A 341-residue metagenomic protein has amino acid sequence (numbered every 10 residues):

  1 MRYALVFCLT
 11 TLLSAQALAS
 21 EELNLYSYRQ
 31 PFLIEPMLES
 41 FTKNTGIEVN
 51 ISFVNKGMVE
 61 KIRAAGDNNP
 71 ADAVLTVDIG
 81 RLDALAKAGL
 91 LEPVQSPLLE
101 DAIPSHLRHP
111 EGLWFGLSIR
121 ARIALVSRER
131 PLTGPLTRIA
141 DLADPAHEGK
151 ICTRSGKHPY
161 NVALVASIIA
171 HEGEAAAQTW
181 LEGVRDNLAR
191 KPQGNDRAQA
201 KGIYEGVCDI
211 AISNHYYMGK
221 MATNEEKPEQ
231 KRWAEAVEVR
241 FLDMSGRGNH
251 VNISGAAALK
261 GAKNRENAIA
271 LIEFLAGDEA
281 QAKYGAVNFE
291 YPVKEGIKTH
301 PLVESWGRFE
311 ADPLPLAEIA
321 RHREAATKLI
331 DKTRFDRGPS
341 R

Functional and structural regions predicted by a protein language model:
S20-D83: Early extracytoplasmic/lumenal segment of secretory-pathway proteins
Y26-R29, P110-E111, V126-R128, T133-G134 (+3 more regions): Short beta-strand->loop
N69-V74, E92-A124, A140, K150-T153: A structural signal for short loop-to-beta-strand junctions that line the ligand-binding cleft of periplasmic/secreted
I123-R130, D243, V251-N264, K283-Y284: A bilobed periplasmic-binding-protein/Venus flytrap-type ligand-binding module shared by bacterial periplasmic
E129-T137, I169-Q178, A262-A268: Short helix-loop capping/hinge motifs at secondary-structure junctions, enriched in acidic/polar residues
G149-K157, F274-E295: Periplasmic-binding protein-like
S167, E172-L242: Ligand-binding pocket segment of bilobal, Venus flytrap-like solute-binding proteins
Q281-R341: C-terminal capping/gating helix-and-loop segments adjacent to ligand/active sites or protein-protein/ligand interfaces
